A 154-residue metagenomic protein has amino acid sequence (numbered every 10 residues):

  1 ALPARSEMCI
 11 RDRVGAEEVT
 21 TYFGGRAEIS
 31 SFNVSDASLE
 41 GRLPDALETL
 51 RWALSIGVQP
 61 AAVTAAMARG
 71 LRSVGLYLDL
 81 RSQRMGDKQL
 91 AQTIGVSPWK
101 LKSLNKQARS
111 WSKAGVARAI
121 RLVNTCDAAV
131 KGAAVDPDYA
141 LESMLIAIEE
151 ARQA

Functional and structural regions predicted by a protein language model:
L2-I10: Short, small-residue-biased leader/transition segments that mark boundaries at the very start of proteins
R11-G115, R152-Q153: Small-residue-rich helix-loop
T64, A68-L71, I120, N124 (+1 more regions): Generic structural concept
R109-K113, A128-V135: Short, flexible active-site recognition loops that position polar ligands and cofactors
S112-C126: Short amphipathic alpha-helical interface segments
R121, V130-E142: Charge-enriched, short contiguous segments at helix-coil
A134, Q153-A154: Short, small/acidic-rich helices and loops at N termini and domain boundaries of DNA replication/processing enzymes
A140-R152: Short, amphipathic C-terminal "tail helix"
